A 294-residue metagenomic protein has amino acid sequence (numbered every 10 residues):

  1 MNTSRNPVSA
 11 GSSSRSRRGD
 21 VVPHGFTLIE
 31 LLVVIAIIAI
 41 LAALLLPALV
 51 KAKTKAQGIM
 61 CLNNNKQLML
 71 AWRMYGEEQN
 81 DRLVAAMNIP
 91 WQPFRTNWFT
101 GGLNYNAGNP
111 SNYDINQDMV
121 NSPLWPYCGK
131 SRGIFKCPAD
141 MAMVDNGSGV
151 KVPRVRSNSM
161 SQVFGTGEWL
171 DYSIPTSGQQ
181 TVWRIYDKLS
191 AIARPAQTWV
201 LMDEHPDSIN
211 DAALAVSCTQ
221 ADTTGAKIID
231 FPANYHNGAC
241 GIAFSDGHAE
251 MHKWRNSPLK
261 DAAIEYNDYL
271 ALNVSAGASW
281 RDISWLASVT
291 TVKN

Functional and structural regions predicted by a protein language model:
M1-L28: N-terminal leader/signal peptides at the extreme start of proteins
A10-S13, V50, S131, K151: Coiled-coil-like amphipathic alpha-helices with heptad-repeat character
V21-K53: N-terminal single-pass transmembrane signal-anchor helix
G25, A56, N256: Alpha/beta-hydrolase active-site loop signature
L45, A52, A56, W72 (+1 more regions): Conserved alpha-helical elements of the SDR catalytic core
K51-N65: Aliphatic-rich helix starts adjacent to a transmembrane/signal segment
C61-N294: Short, well-structured segments within or immediately adjacent to enzyme catalytic domains that line ligand-binding
